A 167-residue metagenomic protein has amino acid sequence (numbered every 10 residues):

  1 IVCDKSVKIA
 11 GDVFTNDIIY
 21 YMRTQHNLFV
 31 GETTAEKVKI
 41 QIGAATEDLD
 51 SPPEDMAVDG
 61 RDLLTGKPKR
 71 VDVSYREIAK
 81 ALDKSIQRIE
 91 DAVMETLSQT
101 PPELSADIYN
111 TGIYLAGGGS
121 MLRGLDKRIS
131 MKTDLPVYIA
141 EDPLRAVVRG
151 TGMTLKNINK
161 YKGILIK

Functional and structural regions predicted by a protein language model:
I1-V2, A106-T111, T133-P136: Short, surface-exposed connector motifs at secondary-structure boundaries
V2-D83, M94: Phosphate-binding glycine-rich/basic clefts of nucleotide- and phosphate-handling proteins, predominantly
I18, V93, L115, T151: Residue-level signature of catalytic and energy-coupling elements of molecular machines, predominantly ATP/GTP-dependent
L28-E32, L97-S105, Y161-L165: Active-site phosphate-binding and catalytic loops of NTP-dependent enzymes
G31, A35, D50, M153 (+1 more regions): Acidic, glycine/GT-rich loop-and beta-edge segments that sit at the periphery of enzyme/chaperone cores
A81-I108, T154-N157: Phosphate/ATP-binding catalytic cores across multiple sugar-kinase/actin-like superfamilies, primarily ASKHA
A106-I129: Glycine-rich phosphate-binding loops at beta-strand->alpha-helix junctions
K127-M153, Y161-L165: Conserved phosphate-binding/catalytic loops in two-lobed NTP-binding clefts
